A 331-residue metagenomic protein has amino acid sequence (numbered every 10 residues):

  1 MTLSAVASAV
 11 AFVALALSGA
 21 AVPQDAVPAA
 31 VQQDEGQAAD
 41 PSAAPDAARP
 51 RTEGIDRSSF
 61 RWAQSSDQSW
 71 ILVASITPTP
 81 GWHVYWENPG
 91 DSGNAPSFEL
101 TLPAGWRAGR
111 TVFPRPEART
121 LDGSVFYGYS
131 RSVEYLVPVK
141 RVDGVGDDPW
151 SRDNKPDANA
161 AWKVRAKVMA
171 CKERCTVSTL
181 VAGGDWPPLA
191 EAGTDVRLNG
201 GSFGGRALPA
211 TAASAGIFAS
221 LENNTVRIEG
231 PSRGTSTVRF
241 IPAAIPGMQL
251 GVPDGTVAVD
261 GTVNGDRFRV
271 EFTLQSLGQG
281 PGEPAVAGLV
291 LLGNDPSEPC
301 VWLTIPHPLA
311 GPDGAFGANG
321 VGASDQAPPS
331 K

Functional and structural regions predicted by a protein language model:
M1-V10: Bacterial N-terminal signal peptides that target proteins for export
S18-G19: N-terminal signal peptide c-region/cleavage motif recognized by signal peptidases
P23-K331: Extracellular/lumen-exposed scaffold segments
